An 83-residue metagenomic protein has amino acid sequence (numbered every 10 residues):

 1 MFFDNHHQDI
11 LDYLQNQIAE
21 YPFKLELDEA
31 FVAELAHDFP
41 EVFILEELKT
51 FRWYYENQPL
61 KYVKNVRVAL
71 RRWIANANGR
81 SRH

Functional and structural regions predicted by a protein language model:
M1-H83: Append "and, occasionally, other polyanion-binding protein interfaces
